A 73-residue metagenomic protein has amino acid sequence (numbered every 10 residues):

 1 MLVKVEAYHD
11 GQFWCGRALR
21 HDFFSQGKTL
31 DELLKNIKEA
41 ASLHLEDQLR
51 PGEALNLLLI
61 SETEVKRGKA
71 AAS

Functional and structural regions predicted by a protein language model:
M1-E6, D31-S73: Short, charged, surface-exposed hinge/linker loops at domain edges that act as mobile lids or interdomain connectors
V5, W14, F23-S25: Structural detector for hydrophobic anchor residues on beta-strands
Y8-A18: Short aromatic-glycine-(Arg/Gly/Cys) micro-motifs in beta-strand/loop hairpins
A18, Q26, E62-K66: Generic alpha-helical hydrophobic packing signal
H21-D31: A short, exposed loop/beta-hairpin motif centered on an aromatic-Gly-Thr core
